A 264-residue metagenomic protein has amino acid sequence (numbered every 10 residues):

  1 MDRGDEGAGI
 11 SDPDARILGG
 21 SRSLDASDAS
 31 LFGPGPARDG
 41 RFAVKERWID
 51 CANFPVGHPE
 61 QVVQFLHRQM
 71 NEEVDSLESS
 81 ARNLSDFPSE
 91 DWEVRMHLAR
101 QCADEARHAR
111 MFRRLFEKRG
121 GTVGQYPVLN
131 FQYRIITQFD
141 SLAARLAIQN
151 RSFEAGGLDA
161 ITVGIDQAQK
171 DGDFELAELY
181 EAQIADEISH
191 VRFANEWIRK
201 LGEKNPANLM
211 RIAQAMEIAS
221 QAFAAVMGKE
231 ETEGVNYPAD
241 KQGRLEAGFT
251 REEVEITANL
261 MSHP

Functional and structural regions predicted by a protein language model:
M1-P264: Non-heme di-metal
